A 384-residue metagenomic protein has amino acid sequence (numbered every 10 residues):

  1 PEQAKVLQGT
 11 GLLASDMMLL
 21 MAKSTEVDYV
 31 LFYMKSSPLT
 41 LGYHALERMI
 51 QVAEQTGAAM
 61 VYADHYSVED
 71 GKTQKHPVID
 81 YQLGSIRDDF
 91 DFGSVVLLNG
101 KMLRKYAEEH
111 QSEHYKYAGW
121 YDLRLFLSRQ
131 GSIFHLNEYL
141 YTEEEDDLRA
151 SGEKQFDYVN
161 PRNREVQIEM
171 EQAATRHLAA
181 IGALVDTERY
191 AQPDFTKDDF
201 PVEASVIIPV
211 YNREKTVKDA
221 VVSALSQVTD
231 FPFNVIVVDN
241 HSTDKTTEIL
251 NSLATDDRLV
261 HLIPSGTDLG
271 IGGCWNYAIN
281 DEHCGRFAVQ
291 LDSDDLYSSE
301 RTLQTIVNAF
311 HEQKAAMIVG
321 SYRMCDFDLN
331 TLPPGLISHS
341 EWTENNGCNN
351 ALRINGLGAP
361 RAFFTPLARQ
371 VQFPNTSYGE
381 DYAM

Functional and structural regions predicted by a protein language model:
P1-E2, P38-L39, D239-E248, T267: A conserved acidic beta->alpha catalytic loop
P1-E2, V222-P232: Short, acidic, metal-binding catalytic loop of nucleotide-sugar glycosyltransferases
G9-T25, S265-H283: Glycine-rich, basic loop-to-helix element that forms the pyrophosphate-binding segment of sugar-nucleotide handling
E26-T40, G285-L296: Short beta-strand-to-loop acidic/aromatic patch adjacent to the donor-nucleotide binding site
P38, Y43-K75, R301-P334: Conserved donor NDP-sugar-binding/catalytic core segment of glycosyltransferases
Q74-L98, S340-A362: A recurrent flexible, glycine/aromatic-enriched loop bordering the glycosyltransferase active site that acts as
H114-L123, Y378-M384: Acidic donor-binding loop at a coil-to-helix junction in glycosyltransferase catalytic cores that engages
A204-T216, A220, Q227-V228, V238-D239 (+1 more regions): A conserved hydrophobic helix/loop-capping motif in glycosyltransferases and polysaccharide synthases
